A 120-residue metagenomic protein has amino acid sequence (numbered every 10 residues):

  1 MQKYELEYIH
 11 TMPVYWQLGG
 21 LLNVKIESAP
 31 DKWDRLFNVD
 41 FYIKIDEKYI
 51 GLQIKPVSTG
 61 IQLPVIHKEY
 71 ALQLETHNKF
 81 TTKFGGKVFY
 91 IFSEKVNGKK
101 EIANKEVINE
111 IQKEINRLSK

Functional and structural regions predicted by a protein language model:
M1-Y15: Solvent-exposed, charged helical/coil patches that constitute nucleic-acid or partner-interaction surfaces
P13-L36, D40, K44: A short acidic/basic microdomain associated with nuclease active sites
D31, D46, K55-V57: An acidic- and aromatic-residue-enriched active-site/binding cleft used to recognize and process polar
Y42-L52: Active-site beta-strand-loop-beta-strand hairpin of nuclease catalytic cores that positions key catalytic residues
K55-K113: Catalytic cores of nucleic-acid endonucleases
E114, L118-K120: Long, charge-rich alpha-helical interaction segments
